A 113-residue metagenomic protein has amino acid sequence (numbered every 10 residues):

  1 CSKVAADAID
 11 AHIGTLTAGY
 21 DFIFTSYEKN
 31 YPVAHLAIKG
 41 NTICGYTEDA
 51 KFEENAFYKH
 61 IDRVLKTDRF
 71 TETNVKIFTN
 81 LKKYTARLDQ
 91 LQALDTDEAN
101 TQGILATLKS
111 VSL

Functional and structural regions predicted by a protein language model:
C1-Y20, S26, K59-H60, K66-L113: Surface-exposed interaction regions that form or flank ligand-binding interfaces
A8-C44, E48: Acidic, Ser/Thr-rich low-complexity segments on the non-lumenal side of membrane proteins
T42-V64: Compact nucleic-acid interaction/catalytic patches
